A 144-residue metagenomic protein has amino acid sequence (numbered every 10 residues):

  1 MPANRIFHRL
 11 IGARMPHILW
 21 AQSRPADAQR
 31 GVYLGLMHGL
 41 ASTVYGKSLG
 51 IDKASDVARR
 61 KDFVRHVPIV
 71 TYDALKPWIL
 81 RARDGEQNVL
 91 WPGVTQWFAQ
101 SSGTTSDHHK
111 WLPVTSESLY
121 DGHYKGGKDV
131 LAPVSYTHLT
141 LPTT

Functional and structural regions predicted by a protein language model:
M1-Q100, S106-L139: Nucleotide 5′-phosphate-binding alpha/beta core
T140-T144: A short, hydrophobic C-terminal helix/tail in secreted or cell-surface proteins
